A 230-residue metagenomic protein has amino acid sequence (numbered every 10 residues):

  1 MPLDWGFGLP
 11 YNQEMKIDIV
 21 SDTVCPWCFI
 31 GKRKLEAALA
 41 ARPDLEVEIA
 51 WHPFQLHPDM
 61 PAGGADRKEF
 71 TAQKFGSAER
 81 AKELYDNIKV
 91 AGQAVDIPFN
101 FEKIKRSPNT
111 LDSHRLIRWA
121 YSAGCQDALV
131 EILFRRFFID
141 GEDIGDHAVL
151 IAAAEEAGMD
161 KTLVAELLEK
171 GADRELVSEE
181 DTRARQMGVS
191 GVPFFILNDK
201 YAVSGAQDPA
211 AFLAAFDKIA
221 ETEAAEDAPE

Functional and structural regions predicted by a protein language model:
Y11, I17-I19, I30-V47, W51 (+1 more regions): C-terminal cap of thioredoxin/glutaredoxin-like
D22: Acidic active-site catalytic centers that drive phospho-/nucleotidyl reactions and related ester hydrolyses
C25-C28: Short cysteine clusters
R33-D140, E226-E230: Structural alpha/beta surface segment adjacent to cysteine/selenocysteine redox centers across thiol/disulfide enzymes
